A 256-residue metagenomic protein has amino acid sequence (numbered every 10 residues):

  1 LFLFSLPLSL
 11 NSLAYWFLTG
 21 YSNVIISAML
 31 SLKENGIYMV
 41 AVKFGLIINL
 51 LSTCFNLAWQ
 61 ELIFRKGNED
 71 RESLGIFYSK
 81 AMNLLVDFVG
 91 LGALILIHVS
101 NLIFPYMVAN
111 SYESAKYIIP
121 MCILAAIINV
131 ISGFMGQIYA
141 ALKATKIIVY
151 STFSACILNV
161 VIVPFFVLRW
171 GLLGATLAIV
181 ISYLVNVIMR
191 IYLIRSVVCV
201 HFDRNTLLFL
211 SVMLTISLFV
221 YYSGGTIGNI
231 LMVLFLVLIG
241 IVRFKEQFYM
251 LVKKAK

Functional and structural regions predicted by a protein language model:
L1-F4, L8, I25-L46, E113-Y117: Interfacial/gating helices of multi-pass transporter permease domains
L1-T19, A58, L62-I76, V197-L208 (+1 more regions): Interhelical loop/hinge segments that connect adjacent transmembrane helices in multipass membrane
F2, D70-V99, K116-I119: Interfacial transmembrane-helix starts/ends
P7-A14, N83-L91, L124, I128 (+3 more regions): Hydrophobic alpha-helical transmembrane segments of multipass membrane transporters and ion channels, focusing on
N11, Y15-T19, V42-G45, T53-L57 (+6 more regions): Short runs within selected transmembrane alpha-helices of multi-pass transporters and secretion channels
A41, G45-M82, G136-A141: Helix-loop junctions and terminal segments of transmembrane helices in multi-pass membrane transport/translocation
L91-N110, V242: Short membrane-interface helical motifs at transmembrane helix boundaries in multi-pass membrane transporters
V200, F219-K256: Membrane-proximal transmembrane or re-entrant/amphipathic helices at the cytosolic face
